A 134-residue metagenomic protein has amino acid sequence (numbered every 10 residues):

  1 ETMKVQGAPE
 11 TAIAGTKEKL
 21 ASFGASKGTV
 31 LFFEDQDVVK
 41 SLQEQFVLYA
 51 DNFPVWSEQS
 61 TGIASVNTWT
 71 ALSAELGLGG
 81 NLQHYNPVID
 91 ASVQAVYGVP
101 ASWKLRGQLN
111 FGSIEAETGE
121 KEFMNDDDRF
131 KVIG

Functional and structural regions predicted by a protein language model:
E1-T61: Glycine/small-residue-rich phosphate/adenosyl-binding loop
T11, A101-G134: C-terminal helix-cap and adjacent tail motif
S26-T29, L76, L105-G107: Generic beta-strand structural signal
Q36-D37, N86-A91, I114-E117: Short Gly/Pro-enriched loop/turn and capping motifs at secondary-structure junctions
S41-Q45, S92, K121: A short secondary-structure junction signal
V55-S57, A74-A91: GST superfamily/GST-like fold recognition
S57-N67, A71: Conserved coil-to-alpha-helix start sites within the AMP-binding
H84-K104: Short, electropositive alpha-helical surface patch
